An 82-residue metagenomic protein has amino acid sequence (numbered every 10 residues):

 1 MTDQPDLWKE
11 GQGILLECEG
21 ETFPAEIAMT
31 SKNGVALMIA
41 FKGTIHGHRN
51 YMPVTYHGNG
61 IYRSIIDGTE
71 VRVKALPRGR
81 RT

Functional and structural regions predicted by a protein language model:
M1-E10: Mixed-charge, Lys/Arg-rich low-complexity intrinsically disordered regions
G11-G13, A36, E70: Exposed beta-strand and adjacent loop surfaces of beta-rich binding modules that mediate intermolecular recognition
G13-L16, I39-F41: Short beta-strand segments that buttress and anchor functional surface loops
L16-P24: Short coil-to-beta-strand transition motifs
F23, I27-Y56: Basic/aromatic-rich interaction segments and small domains that mediate binding to polyanionic partners
H46-T82: Intrinsically disordered, low-complexity, charged/polar segments
